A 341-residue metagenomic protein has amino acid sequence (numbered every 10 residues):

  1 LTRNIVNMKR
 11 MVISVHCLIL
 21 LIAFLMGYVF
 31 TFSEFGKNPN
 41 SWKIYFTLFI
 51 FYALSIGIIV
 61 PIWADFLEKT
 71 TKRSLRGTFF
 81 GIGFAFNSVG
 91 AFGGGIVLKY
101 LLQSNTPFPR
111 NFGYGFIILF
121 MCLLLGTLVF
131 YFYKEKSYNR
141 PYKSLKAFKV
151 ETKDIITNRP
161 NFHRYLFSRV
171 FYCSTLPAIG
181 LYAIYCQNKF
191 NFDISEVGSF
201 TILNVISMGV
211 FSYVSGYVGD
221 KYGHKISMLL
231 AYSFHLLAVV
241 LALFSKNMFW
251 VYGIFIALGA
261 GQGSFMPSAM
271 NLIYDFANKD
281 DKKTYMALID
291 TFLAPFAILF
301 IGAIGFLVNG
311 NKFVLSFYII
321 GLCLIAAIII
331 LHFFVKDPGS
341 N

Functional and structural regions predicted by a protein language model:
L1-N7, L102, F211-G223, V308-N309: Helix-to-loop junctions at the C-terminal end of transmembrane segments in multipass secondary transporters
R10-M26, I226-L241: Structural signature of the two symmetry-related core transmembrane helices
V15-I19, I44, L48-T106, F112-L123 (+5 more regions): Substrate-agnostic recognition of the 12-TM MFS/MFS-like secondary transporter fold
M26-T31, C122-K134, Y318-N341: Multi-pass alpha-helical transporter architecture, strongest for 12-TM Major Facilitator/SLC carriers used
Y28-L48, L243-F255: Helix-loop junctions at membrane interfaces in 12-TM secondary transporters
K136-F167: Juxtamembrane intracellular "pre-TM" segments in multi-pass secondary transporters
G180-V197: Short amphipathic helix-loop junctions that connect adjacent transmembrane helices in Major Facilitator Superfamily/SLC
K225-M266: C-terminal transmembrane helical hairpin of 12-TM major facilitator-type secondary transporters
